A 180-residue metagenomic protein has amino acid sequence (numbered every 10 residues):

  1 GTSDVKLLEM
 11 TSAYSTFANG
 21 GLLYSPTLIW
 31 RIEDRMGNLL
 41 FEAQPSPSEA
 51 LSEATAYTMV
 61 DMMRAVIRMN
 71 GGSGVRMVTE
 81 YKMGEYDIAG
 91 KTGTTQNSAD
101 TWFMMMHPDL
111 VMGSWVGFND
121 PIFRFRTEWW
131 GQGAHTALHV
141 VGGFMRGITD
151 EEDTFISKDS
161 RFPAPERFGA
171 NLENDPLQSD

Functional and structural regions predicted by a protein language model:
D4-S179: A penicillin-recognizing enzyme superfamily signal
